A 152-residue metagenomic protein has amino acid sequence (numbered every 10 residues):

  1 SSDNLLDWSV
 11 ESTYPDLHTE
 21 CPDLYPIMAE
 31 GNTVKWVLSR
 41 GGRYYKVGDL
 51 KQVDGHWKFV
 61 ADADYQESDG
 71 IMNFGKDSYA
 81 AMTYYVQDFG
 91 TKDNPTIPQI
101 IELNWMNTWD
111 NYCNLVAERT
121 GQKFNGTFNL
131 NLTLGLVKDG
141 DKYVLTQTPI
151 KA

Functional and structural regions predicted by a protein language model:
S1-A152: Carbohydrate-active catalytic/glycan-binding domains of CAZyme proteins, especially the secreted or lumenal ectodomains
